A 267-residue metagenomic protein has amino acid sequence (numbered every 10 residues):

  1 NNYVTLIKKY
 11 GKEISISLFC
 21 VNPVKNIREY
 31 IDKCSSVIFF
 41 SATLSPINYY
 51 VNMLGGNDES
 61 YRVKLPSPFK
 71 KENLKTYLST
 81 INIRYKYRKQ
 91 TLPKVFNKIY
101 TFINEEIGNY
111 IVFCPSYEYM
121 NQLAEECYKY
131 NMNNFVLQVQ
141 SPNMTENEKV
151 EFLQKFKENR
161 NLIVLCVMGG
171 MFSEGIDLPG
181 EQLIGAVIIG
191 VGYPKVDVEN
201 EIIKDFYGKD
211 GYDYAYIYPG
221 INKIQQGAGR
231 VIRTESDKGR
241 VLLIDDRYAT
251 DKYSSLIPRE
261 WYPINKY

Functional and structural regions predicted by a protein language model:
N1-Y267: ASCE RecA-like P-loop NTPase motor cores that couple ATP hydrolysis to mechanical translocation on nucleic acids
